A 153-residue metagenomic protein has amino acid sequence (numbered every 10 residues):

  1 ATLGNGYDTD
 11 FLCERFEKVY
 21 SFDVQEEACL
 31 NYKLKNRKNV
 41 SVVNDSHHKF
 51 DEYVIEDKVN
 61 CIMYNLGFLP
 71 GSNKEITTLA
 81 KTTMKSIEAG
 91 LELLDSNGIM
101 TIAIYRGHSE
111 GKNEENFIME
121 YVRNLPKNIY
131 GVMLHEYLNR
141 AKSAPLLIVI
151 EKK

Functional and structural regions predicted by a protein language model:
N5-E17: Conserved SAM-binding loop of SAM-dependent methyltransferases across substrates and taxa, primarily the Class I
K18-D23: Conserved SAM-binding motif I beta-strand of class I
E27-D57: S-adenosyl-L-methionine
I62-N65: Hydrophobic beta-strand segment of the Class I
G67-S86: Mobile active-site "lid"/loop adjacent to the S-adenosyl-L-methionine
F68-L69, Y105-S109: Short "lid" loop at the C-terminus of a central beta-strand within the Rossmann-like core of SAM-dependent
L93-I104: Conserved beta-strand signature within the Rossmann-like core of class I S-adenosyl-L-methionine
G111-K153: Class I S-adenosyl-L-methionine
